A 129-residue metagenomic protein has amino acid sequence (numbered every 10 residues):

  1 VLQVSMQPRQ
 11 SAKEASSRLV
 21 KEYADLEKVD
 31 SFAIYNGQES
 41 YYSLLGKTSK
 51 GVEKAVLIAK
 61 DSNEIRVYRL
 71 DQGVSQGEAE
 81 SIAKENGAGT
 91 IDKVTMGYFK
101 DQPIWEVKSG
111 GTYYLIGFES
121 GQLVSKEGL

Functional and structural regions predicted by a protein language model:
V1-F32, V67-F99: Short, non-transmembrane alpha-helical segments in secretory-pathway proteins
G37-N63, G77-L129: Conserved histidines in hydrophobic membrane contexts and catalytic metal-binding motifs
